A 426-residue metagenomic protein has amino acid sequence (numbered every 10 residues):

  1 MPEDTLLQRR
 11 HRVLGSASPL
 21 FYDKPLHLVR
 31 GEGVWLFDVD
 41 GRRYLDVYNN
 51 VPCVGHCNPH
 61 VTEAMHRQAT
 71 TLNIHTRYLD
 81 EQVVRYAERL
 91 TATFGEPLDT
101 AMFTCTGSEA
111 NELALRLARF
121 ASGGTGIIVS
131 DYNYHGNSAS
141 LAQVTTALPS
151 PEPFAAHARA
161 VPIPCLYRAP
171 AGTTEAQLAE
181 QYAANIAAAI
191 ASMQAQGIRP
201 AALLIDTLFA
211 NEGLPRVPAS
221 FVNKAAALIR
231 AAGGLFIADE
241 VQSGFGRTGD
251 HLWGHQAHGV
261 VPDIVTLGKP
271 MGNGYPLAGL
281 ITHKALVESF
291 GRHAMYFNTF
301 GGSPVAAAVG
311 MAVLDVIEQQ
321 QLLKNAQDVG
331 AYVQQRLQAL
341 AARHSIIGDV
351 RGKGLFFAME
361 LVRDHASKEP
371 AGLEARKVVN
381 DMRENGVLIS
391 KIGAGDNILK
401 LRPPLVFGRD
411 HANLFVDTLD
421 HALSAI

Functional and structural regions predicted by a protein language model:
M1-I426: Conserved N-terminal phosphate-binding loop of PLP-dependent enzymes in the Aspartate aminotransferase
